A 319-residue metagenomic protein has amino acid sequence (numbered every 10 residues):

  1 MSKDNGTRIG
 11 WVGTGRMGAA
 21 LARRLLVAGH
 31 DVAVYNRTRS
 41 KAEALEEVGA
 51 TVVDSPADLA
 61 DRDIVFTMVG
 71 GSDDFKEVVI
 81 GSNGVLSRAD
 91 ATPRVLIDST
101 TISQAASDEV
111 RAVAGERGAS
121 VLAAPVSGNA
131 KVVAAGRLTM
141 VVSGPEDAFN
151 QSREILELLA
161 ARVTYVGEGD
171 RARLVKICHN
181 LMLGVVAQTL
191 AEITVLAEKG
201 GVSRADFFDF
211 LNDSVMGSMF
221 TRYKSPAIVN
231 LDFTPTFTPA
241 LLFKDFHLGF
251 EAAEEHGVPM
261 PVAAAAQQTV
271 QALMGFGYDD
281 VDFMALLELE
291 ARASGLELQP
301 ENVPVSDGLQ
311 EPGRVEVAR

Functional and structural regions predicted by a protein language model:
M1-A60, I64-T67, R94: NAD(P)+-binding Rossmann beta1-loop-alpha1 motif at the extreme N-terminus of oxidoreductases
L21-A22, K41, V110, I155 (+1 more regions): Hydrophobic residues within alpha-helices that form the first helical element adjacent to the glycine-rich loop
T38, G71, P145: Residues in the short beta-alpha loop(s) of Rossmann-like NAD(P)-binding domains
P56-A119: Rossmann-fold NAD(P) dinucleotide-binding segment
T101-L181: Rossmann-fold dinucleotide-binding core
D170-S294: Helical "substrate-binding/catalytic lid" subdomain of Rossmann-like NAD(P)-dependent dehydrogenases/reductases
G275-R319: NAD(P)-dependent dehydrogenase/reductase Rossmann-like domain
